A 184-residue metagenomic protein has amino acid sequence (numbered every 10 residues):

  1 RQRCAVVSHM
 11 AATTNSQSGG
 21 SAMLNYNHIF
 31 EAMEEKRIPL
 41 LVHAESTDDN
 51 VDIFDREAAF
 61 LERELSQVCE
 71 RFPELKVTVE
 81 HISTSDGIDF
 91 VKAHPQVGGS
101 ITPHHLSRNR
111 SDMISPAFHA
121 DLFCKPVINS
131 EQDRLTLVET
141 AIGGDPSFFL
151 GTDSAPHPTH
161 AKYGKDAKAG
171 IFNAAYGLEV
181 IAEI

Functional and structural regions predicted by a protein language model:
R1-N15, R37-D49, K76: Divalent metal-dependent hydrolysis catalytic cores, especially in the metallo-beta-lactamase
Q17-L40, E64-I184: Active-site-adjacent C-terminal substructures of enzyme catalytic domains
A44-A58, A167: Glycine-rich phosphate-binding "P-loop"
